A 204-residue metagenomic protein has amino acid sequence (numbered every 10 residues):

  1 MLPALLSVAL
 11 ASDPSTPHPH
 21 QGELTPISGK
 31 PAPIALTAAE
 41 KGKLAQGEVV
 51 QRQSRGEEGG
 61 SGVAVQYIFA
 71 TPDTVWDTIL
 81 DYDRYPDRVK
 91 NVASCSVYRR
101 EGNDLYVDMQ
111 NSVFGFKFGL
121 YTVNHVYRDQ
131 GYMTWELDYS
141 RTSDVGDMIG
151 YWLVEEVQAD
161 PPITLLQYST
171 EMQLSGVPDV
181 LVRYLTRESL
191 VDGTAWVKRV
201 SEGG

Functional and structural regions predicted by a protein language model:
M1-V8: Bacterial N-terminal signal peptides
S12-R100: Hydrophobic ligand-binding cavity/cleft-lining segments
G47, Y132, L165: A residue-level signal for beta-strand positions that form part of recognition/binding surfaces within mature
R52-G59, Y67, P86-D87, S96-D144 (+2 more regions): Glycine-rich portal/gate segments that line the openings of hydrophobic small-molecule binding cavities
W76-Y82, E188-V197: Short, well-ordered alpha-helical segments
Y139-V191: Beta-strand/loop substructures that line and gate deep hydrophobic ligand-binding cavities in soluble
